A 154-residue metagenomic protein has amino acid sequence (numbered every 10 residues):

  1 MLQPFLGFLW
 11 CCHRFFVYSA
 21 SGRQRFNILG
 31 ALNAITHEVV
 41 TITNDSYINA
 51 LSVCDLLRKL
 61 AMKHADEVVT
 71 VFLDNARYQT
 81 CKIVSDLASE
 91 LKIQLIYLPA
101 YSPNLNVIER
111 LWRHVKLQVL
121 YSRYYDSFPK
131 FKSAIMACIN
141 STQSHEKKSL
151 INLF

Functional and structural regions predicted by a protein language model:
M1-F154: Short functional hotspots at interaction and active-site rims
